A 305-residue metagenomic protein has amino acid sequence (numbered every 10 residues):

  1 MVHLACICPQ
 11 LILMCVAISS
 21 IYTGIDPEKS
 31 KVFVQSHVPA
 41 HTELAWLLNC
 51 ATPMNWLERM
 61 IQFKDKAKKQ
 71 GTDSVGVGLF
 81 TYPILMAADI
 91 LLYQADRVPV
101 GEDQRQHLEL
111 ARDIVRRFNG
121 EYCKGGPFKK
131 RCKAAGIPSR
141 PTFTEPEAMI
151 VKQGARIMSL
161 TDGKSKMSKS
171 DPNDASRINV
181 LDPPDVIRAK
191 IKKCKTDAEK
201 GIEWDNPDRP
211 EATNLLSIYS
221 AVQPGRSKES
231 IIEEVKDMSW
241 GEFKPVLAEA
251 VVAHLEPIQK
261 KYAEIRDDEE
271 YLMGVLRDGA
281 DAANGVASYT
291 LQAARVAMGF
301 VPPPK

Functional and structural regions predicted by a protein language model:
M1-A88, A250-L255, Q259, A263: N-terminal Rossmann-like or analogous alpha/beta NTP/dinucleotide-binding catalytic cores that position adenine
P27-K29, L92, S139, P302: Residue-level detector of short coil/turn "hinge" positions at structural boundaries
K31-V34, P99, E199: Short catalytic-loop micro-motif centered on adjacent basic/acidic residues
L44, F80, H107, I187 (+1 more regions): Catalytic-loop motifs flanking and including active-site residues across diverse enzymes
T52-E58, L92-P99, S220-I231, Q259: Short helix-capping/linker segments at secondary-structure and domain boundaries
Q62, K69-G136, S159: Internal, conserved structured core segments that host functional sites
R112-K305: Conserved nucleotide- and phosphate/pyrophosphate-binding catalytic cores in adenylate/nucleotidyl-handling enzymes
